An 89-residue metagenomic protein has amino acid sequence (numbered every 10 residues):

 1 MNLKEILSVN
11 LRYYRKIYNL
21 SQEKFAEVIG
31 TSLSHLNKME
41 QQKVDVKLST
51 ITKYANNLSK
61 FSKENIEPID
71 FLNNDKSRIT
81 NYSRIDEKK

Functional and structural regions predicted by a protein language model:
M1-I17: A short, Lys/Arg-rich alpha-helix, primarily the initiator
R12, E23, T52: Residues within the helices of the helix-turn-helix
R12, K16, G30, Q41-K43: Residue-level detection of the helix-turn-helix DNA-binding "recognition helix"
K16, E27, N56: Alpha-helical residues within the helix-turn-helix
N19-K38: Short alpha-helical DNA-recognition segment
S49-P68: DNA major-groove recognition helix of helix-turn-helix/homeodomain DNA-binding modules
N65-K89: Short, charged recognition helix plus adjacent turn of helix-turn-helix-like nucleic-acid-binding domains
